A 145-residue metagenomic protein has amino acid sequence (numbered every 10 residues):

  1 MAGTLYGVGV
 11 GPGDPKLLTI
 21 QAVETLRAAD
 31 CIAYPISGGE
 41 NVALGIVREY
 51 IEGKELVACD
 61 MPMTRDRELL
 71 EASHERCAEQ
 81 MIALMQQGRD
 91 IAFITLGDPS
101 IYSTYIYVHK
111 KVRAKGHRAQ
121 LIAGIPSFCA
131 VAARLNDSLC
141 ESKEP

Functional and structural regions predicted by a protein language model:
M1-P15, I20-R118: Class I S-adenosyl-L-methionine
S100-P145: Class I SAM-dependent methyltransferase SAM-binding "motif I" and its flanking Rossmann-like core
